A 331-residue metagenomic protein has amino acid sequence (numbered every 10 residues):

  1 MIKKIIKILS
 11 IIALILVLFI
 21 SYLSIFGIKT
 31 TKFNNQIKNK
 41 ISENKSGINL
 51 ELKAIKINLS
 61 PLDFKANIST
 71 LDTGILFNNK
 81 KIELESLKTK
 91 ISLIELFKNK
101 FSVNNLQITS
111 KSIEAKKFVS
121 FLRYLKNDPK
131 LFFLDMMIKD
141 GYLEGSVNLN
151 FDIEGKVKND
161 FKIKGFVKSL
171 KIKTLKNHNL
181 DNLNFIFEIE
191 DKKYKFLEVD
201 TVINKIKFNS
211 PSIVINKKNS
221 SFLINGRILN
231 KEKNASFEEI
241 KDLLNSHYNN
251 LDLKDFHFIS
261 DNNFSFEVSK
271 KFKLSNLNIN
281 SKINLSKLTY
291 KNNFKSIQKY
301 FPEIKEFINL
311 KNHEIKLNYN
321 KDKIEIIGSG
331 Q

Functional and structural regions predicted by a protein language model:
M1-L16: N-terminal Sec-pathway targeting helices
F19-K117, F133-E154, Y194, I206: Terminal hydrophobic membrane-targeting helix
N49, A54-N58, N184-I186, S212-V214 (+2 more regions): Short, surface-exposed charged micro-motifs
I55, S69-G74, F166-I172, V199 (+1 more regions): Generic short beta-strand segments
E83, D181-L183: Short, surface-exposed coil-to-beta transition loops
L87-T89, L106-K158, K162-K173, F187 (+3 more regions): Extended amphipathic, helix-rich lipid-handling scaffolds
N182, F196-I203, K207-I213: A generic structured-segment signal
